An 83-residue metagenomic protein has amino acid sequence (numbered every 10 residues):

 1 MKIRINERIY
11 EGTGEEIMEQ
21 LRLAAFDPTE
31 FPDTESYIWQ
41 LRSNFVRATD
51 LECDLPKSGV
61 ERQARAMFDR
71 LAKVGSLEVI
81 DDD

Functional and structural regions predicted by a protein language model:
M1-E35: N-terminal acidic leader/helix
N6-R8, Q20, L41, T49 (+1 more regions): Compositionally biased, intrinsically disordered low-complexity segments
Y10, E15-I17, C53, R62 (+1 more regions): Polar low-complexity intrinsically disordered regions enriched in Ser/Thr and small residues
G14-E19, T34-W39, R47-A48, A64-M67: Short amphipathic alpha-helical segments that mediate assembly, nucleic-acid/protein binding, or membrane association
I17-L21, L41, F45, V60 (+2 more regions): Extended hydrophobic/Leu-rich segments
A24-C53: Acidic, aromatic-enriched beta-alpha/helix-loop junctions
L55-D83: Short, compact, well-ordered microdomains
